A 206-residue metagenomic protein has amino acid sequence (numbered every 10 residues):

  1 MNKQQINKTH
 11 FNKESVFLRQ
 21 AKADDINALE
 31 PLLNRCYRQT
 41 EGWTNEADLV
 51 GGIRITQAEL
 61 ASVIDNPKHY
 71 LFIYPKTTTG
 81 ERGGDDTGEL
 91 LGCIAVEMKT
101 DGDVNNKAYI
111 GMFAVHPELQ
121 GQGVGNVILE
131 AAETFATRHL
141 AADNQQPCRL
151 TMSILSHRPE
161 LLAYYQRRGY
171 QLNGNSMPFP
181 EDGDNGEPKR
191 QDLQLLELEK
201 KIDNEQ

Functional and structural regions predicted by a protein language model:
K3, K8, N12-K13, Q20-I26 (+5 more regions): Acetyl-CoA-dependent GNAT
E14, E89, Q145, Q191-L193: Structured loop/turn residues at beta-strand edges in well-structured enzyme cores
V16, A108, Q146-L150: Residue-level recognition of the N-termini of beta-strands and the immediately preceding loop/turn
F17-L18, L49, I154, E187: Generic anion/oxyanion-binding catalytic loop in active/binding sites
K68-H69, Q145-P147: Short, high-confidence coil segments that cap the C-terminus of an alpha-helix and link into the following beta-strand
D103, H116-E130, D143-Q145, S156-A163 (+1 more regions): Conserved glycine-rich acetyl-CoA-binding loop
C148-Q206: C-terminal "cap" of GNAT-fold acetyltransferases
